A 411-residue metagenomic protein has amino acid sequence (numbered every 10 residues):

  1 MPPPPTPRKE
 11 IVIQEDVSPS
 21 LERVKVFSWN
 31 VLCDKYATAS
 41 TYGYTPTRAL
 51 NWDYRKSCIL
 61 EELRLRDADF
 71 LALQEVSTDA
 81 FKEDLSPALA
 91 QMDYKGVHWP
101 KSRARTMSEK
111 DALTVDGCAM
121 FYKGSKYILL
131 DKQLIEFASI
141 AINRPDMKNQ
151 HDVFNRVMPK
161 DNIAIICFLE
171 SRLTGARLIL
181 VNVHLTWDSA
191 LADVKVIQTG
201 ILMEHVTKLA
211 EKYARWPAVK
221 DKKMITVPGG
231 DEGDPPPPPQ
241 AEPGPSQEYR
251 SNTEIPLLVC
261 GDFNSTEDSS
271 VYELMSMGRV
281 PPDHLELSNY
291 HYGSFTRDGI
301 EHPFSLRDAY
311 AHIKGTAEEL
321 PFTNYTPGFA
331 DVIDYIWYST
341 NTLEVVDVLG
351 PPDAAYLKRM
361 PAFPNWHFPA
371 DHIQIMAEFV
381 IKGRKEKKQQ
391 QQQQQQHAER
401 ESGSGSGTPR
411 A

Functional and structural regions predicted by a protein language model:
M1-E15, K126, P159, F168 (+2 more regions): Metal-dependent phosphoester-hydrolase catalytic domains
P2-R23, F70-D193, G299-P303, I336 (+2 more regions): Structured beta-strand-rich core segments of catalytic domains in phosphoester-bond hydrolases
V26-F27, V259: Residue-level marker for buried hydrophobic side chains located in beta-strands that build the well-ordered beta-sheet
V31, V76, L185, D262-F263 (+1 more regions): Active-site metal-binding loops of divalent metal-dependent hydrolases
V31-D53, A138-V157: Acidic/histidine-rich helix-loop elements that form or flank divalent-metal/phosphate-binding sites at the catalytic
K56, E61-V76: Proline-aspartate-enriched helix->loop->beta-strand connector
L185-E204, K223-A241: Active-site-proximal segments of metal-dependent phosphoesterases and phosphodiesterases across multiple
